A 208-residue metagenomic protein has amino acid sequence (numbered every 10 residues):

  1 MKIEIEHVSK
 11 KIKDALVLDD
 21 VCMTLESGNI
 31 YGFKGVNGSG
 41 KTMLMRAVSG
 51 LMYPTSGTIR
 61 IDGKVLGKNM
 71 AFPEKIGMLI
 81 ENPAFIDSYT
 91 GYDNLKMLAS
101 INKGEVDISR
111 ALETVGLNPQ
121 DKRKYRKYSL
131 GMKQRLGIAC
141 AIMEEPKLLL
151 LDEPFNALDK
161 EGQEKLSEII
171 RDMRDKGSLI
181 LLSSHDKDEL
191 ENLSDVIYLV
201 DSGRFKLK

Functional and structural regions predicted by a protein language model:
K34-V36: The feature captures the beta-strand-to-loop junction immediately N-terminal to the Walker
S49: Helix-to-loop junction immediately C-terminal to a conserved catalytic motif
G57-F72: Conserved ABC transporter NBD signature motif
K96, S100, E105-D121: Conserved ABC ATPase "signature" region
L149-E153: Catalytic Walker B motif of ABC-type/P-loop ATPase nucleotide-binding domains
S183-H185: H-loop/switch region of ABC-family ATPase nucleotide-binding domains
